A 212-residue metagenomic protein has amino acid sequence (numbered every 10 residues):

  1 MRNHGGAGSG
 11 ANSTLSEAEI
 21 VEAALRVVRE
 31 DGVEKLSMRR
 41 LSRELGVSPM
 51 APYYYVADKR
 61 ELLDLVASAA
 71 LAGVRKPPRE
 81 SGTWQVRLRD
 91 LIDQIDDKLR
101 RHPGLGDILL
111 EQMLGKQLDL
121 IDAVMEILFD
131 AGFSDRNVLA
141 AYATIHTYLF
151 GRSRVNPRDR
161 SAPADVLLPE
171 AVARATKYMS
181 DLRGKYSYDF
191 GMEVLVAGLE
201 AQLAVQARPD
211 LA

Functional and structural regions predicted by a protein language model:
M1-L15, A171-Y178, A207-A212: N-terminal intrinsically disordered/low-complexity leader segments
E19, A23, V27-E61, L65: Helix-turn-helix
V21, Q85, K185-V196: Short, amphipathic alpha-helical "lid/cap" segments that border enzyme active or binding sites
S68-G73: Short, basic, alpha-helical segments at the C-terminal edge of helix-turn-helix-like DNA-binding modules
K76-D119, Y142-I145: Hydrophobic alpha-helical connector segments
D107-L110, S161, R208: Short, hydrophobic secondary-structure boundary micro-motifs
L120-E170, L199-Q202: Hydrophobic alpha-helical bundle segments that form small-molecule/ligand-binding pockets
A175-Y188: Individual transmembrane alpha-helices with interfacial aromatic-anchor signatures
